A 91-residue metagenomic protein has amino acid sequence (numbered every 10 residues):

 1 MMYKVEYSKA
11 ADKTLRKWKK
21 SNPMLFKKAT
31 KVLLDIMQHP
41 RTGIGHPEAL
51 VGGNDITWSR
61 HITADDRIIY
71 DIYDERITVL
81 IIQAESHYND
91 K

Functional and structural regions predicted by a protein language model:
M1-K4, D12-T30, V51, R60-K91: Enriched for short, Lys/Arg-rich terminal
K4-V5, G43: Residues that recognize and position ribonucleotide moieties
S8: Residue-level signal for threonine
L34-R60: A short, surface-exposed loop/turn module that caps and links secondary-structure elements
